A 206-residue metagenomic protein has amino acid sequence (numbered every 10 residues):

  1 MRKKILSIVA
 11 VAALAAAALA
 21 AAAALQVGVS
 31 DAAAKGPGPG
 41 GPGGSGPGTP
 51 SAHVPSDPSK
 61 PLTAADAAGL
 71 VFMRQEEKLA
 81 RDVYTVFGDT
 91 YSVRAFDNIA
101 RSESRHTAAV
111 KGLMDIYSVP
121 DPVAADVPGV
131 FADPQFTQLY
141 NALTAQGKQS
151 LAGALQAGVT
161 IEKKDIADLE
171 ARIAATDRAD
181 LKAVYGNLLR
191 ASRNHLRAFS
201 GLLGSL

Functional and structural regions predicted by a protein language model:
M1-K4: Positively charged n-region of N-terminal signal peptides that target proteins for export
L6-A23: Sec-dependent N-terminal signal peptides
I8-V9, D31, A167: Intrinsically disordered, low-complexity segments enriched in polar/charged small residues
L19, V27-G28, A67, R74: Helix-centric, low-specificity signal for extended rod-like, repetitive segments
A20-G43: C-terminal region of N-terminal signal peptides and the immediate post-cleavage residues of exported proteins
P37-L206: All-alpha RGS (Regulator of G-protein Signaling) helical domain and cognate RGS-like helical scaffolds
